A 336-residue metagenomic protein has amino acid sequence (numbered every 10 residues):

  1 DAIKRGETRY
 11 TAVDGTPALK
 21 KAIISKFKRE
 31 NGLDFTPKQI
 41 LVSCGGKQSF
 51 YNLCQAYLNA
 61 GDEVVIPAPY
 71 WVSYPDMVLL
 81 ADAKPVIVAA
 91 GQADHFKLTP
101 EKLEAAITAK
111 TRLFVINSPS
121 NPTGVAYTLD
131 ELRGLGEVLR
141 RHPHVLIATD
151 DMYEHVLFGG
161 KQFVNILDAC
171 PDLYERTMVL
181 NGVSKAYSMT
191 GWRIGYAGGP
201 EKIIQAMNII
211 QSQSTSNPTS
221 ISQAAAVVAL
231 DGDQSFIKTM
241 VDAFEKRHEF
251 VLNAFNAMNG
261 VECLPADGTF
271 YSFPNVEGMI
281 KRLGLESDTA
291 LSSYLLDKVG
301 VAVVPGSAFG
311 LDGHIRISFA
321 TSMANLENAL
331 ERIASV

Functional and structural regions predicted by a protein language model:
A2, E30-V336: PLP-dependent class I/II
G6: N-terminal entrance/gating region of PLP-dependent enzymes' catalytic architecture
R9-S43: Conserved N-terminal alpha-helix of the aminotransferase class I/II PLP-enzyme fold
